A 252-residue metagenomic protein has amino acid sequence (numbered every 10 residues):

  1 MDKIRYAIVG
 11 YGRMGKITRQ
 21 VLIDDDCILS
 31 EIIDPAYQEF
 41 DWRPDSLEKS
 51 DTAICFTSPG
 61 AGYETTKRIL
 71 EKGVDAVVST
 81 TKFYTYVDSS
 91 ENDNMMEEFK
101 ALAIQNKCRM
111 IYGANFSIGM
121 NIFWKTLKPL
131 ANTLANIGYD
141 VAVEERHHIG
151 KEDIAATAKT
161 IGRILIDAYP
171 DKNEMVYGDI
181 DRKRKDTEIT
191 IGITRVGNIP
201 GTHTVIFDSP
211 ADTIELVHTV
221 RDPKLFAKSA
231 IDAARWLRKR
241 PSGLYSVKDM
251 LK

Functional and structural regions predicted by a protein language model:
D2-I8, R13-L47, G60, N136-K252: C-terminal substrate-binding/catalytic lobe of Rossmann-fold NAD(P)-dependent oxidoreductases
V9, F56-T57, S79-T80, G113: Structural motif
L22, I69, L102-A103, L134: A generic structural signal for well-ordered alpha-helical segments
L29, A76-V77, R109-M110: Hydrophobic beta-strand scaffold residues
P44, Y63, K67-E71, W124 (+3 more regions): Amphipathic, non-transmembrane alpha-helical secondary structure
S50-E71, K82-Y86: Beta-loop-alpha module in the N-terminal Rossmann-like domain of NAD(P)-dependent dehydrogenases, especially those
K67, T80-Y112, I118-L130: Rossmann-fold NAD(P)-binding glycine/threonine-rich loop
K72, Q105-N106, I137: Helix C-cap/helix->beta junction micro-motif
